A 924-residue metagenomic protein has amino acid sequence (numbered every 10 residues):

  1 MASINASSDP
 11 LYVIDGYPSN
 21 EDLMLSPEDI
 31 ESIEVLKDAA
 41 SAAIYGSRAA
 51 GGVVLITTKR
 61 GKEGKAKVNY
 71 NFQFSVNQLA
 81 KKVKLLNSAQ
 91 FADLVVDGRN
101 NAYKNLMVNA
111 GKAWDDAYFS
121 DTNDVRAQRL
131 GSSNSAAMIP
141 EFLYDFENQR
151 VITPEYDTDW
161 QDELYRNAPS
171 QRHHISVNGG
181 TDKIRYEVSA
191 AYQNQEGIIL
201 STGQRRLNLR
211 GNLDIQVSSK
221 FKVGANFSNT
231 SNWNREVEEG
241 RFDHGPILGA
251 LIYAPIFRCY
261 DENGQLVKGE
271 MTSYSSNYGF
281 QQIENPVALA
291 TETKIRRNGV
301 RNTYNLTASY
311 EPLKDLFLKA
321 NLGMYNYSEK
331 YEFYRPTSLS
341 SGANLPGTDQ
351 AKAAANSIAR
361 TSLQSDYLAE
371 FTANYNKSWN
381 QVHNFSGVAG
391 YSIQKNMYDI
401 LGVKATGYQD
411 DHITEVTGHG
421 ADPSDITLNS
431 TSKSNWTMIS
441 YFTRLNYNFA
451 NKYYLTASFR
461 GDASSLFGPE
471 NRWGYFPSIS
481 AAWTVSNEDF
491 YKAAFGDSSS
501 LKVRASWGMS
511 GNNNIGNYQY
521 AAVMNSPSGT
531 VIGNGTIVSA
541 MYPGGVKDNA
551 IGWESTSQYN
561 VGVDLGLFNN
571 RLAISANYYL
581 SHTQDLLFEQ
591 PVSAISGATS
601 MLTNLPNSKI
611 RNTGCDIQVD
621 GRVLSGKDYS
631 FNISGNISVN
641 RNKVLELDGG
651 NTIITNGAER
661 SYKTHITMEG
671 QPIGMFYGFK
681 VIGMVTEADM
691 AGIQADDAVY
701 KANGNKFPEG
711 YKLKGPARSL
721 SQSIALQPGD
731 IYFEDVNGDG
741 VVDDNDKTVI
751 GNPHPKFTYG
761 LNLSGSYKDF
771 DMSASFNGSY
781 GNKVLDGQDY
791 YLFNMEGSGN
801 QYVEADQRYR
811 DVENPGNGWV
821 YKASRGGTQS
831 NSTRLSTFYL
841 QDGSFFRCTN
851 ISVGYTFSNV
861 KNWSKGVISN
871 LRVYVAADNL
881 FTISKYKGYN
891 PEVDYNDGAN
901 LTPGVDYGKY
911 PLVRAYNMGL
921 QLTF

Functional and structural regions predicted by a protein language model:
M1-L11, A40-R301, T307-S309, N374 (+10 more regions): Membrane-proximal, glycine/serine-rich, low-complexity loop/turn segments characteristic of large bacterial
P10, D15-S41: Short acidic/polar hinge/loop motifs at secondary-structure boundaries that mediate gating or recognition
N69-R150, G402-K404, L624-V749, D878: Conserved small-residue
A92-N101, S133-E155, H244-A288, P336-A355 (+7 more regions): Surface-exposed loop/turn segments flanking beta-strands in extracellular/periplasmic regions
D145, G197-N208, D214-Q216, S228-R241 (+9 more regions): Small-side-chain secondary-structure face that scaffolds active or pore-lining regions
E147-N178, D182-K183, P336, S340 (+8 more regions): Outer-membrane beta-barrel transmembrane domain signature of Gram-negative proteins, especially the mid-to-C-terminal
V287, S341-A343, A421-P423, L726 (+2 more regions): Extracytoplasmic gating/loop element in the C-terminal half of outer-membrane beta-barrel translocons and assembly
A290-T293, A421-S440, V531-A573, L602-G626 (+3 more regions): Outer-membrane beta-barrel signature, preferentially recognizing the C-terminal barrel domain of Gram-negative
